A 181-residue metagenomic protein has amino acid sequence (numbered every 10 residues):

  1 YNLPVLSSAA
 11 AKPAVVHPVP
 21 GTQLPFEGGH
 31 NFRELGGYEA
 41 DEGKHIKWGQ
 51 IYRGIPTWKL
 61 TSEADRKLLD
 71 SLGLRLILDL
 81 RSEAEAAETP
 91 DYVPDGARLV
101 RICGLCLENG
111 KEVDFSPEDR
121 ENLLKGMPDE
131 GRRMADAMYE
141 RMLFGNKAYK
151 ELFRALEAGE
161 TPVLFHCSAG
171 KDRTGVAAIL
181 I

Functional and structural regions predicted by a protein language model:
N2-L164, A177-I181: Cys-dependent protein tyrosine phosphatase-like superfamily
A169, R173-T174: Ser/Thr-glycine-rich phosphate-binding loops at phosphate-binding pockets of nucleotides, nucleotide cofactors
